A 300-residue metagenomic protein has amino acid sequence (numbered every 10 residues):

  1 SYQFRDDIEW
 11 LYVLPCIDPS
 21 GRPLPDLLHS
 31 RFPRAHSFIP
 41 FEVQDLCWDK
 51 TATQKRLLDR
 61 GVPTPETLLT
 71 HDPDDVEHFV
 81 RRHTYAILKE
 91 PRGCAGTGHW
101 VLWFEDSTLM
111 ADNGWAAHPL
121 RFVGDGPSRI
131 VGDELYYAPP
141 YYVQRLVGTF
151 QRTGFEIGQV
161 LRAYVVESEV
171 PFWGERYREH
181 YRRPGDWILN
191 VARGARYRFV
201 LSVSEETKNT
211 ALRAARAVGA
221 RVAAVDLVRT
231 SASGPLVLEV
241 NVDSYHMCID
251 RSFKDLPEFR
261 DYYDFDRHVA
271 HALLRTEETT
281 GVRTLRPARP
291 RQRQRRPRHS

Functional and structural regions predicted by a protein language model:
S1-H78: Conserved N-proximal alpha/beta basic substrate-recognition cap immediately N-terminal to, or forming the N-lobe
C16-P19, P91-G93, D243: Short glycine-rich anion-binding loops that position phosphate/pyrophosphate groups of nucleotides and phosphorylated
P23, I157-V160, V222: Short, surface-exposed coil-to-beta transition loops
Q54-T108: Hydrophobic alpha-helical segments and helix pairs
A86, Y141-Y142, P171-F172, A223 (+1 more regions): Protein kinase-like catalytic core scaffold
F104-E206: Phosphate-binding site of ATP-dependent enzymes
R198-S202, R216, A220, R229-S300: C-terminal active-site "lid" helix and adjoining low-complexity regulatory extension at the edge of ATP-using catalytic
A211-A214: A conserved acidic, glycine/proline-rich C-terminal tail/linker
